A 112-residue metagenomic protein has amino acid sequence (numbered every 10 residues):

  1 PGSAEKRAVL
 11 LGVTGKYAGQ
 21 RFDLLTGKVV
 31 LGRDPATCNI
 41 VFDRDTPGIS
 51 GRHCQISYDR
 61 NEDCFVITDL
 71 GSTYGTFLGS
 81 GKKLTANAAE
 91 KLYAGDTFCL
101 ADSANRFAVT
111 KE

Functional and structural regions predicted by a protein language model:
P1-V9, S103-E112: Regulatory inter-domain linker segments that are low-complexity and enriched for serine/threonine/proline
S3-V9, G15-G19, L24, G32-D34: Conserved, ordered domain cores of eukaryotic regulatory proteins
L10-L11, G79: Compositionally biased amphipathic helical and low-complexity segments enriched in hydrophobic
L11-V13, S57-Y58: A generic structural motif
D23-A104: Forkhead-associated
